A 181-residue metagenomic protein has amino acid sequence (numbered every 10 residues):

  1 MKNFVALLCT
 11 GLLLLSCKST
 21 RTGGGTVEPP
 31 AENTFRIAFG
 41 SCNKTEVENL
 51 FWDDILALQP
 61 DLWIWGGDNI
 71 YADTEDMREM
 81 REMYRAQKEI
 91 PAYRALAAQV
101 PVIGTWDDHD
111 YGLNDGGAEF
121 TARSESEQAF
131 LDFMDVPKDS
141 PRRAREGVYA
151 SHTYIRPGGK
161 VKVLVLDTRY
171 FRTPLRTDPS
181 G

Functional and structural regions predicted by a protein language model:
M1-F4: Positively charged n-region of N-terminal signal peptides that target proteins for export
A6-L14: Bacterial N-terminal signal peptides
K18-G181: Metal-dependent phosphoester/phosphodiester hydrolase catalytic core
